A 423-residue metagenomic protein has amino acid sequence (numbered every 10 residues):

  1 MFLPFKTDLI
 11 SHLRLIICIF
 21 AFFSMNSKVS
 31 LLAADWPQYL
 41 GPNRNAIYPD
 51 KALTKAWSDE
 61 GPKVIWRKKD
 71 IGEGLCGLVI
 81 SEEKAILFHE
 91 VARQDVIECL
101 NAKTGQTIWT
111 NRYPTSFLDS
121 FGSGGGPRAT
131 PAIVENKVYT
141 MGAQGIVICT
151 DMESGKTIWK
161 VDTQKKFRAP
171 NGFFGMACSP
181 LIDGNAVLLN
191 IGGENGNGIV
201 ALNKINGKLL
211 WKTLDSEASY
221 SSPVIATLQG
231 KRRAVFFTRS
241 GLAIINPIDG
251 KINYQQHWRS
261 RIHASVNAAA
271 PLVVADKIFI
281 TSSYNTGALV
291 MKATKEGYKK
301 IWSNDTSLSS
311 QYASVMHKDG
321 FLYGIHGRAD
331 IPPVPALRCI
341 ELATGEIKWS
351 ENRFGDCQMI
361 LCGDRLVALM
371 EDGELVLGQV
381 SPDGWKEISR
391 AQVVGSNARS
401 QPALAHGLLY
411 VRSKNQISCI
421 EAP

Functional and structural regions predicted by a protein language model:
M1-L13: N-terminal secretory signal peptides that target proteins for export/translocation
R14-K28: Bacterial N-terminal signal peptides
L31-P423: Noncatalytic, solvent-exposed loop/strand surfaces of beta-propeller-type extracellular/periplasmic domains
